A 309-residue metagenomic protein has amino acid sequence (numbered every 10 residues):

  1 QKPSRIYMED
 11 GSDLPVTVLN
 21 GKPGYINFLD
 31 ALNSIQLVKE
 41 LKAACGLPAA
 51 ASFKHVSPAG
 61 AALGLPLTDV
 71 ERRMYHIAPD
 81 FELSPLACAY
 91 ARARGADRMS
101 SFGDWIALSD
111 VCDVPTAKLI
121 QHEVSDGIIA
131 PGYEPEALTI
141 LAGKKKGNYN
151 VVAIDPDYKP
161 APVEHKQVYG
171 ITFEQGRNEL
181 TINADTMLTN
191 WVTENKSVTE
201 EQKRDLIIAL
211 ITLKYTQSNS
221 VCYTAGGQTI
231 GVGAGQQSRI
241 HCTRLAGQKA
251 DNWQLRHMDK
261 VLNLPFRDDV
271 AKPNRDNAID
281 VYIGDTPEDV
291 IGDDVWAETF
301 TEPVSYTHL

Functional and structural regions predicted by a protein language model:
Q1-M187, E201-S220: Active-site loops and adjacent core secondary-structure elements that bind or stabilize anionic groups
P23-G24, N195-V198, V232-Q236: Short, surface-exposed loop/turn motifs that are enriched in glycine and acidic residues and include a nearby proline
D30-A31, G64, Q228-D289, W296-T301: Conserved mixed alpha/beta catalytic, RNA-binding, or beta-rich assembly cores of soluble enzyme, regulatory
P162-V198, L255-E288: Substrate-contacting helices/loops that form the catalytic groove of nucleic-acid and nucleotide-polymer processing
A225: A cytosolic small-molecule/anion-sensing beta-strand core signal
T307-H308: Conserved small/polar residues in nucleotide/adenosyl-binding loops
